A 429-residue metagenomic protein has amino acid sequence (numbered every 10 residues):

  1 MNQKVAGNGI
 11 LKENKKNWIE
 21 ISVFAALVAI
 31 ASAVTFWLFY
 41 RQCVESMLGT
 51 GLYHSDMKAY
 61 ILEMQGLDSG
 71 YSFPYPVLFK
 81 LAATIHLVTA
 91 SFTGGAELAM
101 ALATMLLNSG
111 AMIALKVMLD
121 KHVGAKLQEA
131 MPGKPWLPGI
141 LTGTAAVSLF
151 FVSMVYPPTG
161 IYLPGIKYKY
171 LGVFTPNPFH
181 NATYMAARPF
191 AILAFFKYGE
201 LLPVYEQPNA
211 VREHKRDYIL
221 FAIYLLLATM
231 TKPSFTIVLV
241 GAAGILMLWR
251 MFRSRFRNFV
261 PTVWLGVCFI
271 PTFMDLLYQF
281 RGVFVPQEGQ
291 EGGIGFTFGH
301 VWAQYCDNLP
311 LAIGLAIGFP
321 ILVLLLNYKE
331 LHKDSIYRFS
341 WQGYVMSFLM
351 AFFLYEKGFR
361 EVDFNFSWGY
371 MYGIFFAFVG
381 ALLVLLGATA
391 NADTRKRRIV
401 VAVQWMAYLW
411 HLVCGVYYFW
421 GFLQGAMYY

Functional and structural regions predicted by a protein language model:
M1-R41, K126-T144: Start-transfer (signal-anchor) and selected internal transmembrane alpha helices of multi-pass inner/ER membrane
F24-S72, L87, F359-R360, G425-Y429: Extracytoplasmic loop-helix module adjacent to an early transmembrane segment
A59-L102: Short hydrophobic/aromatic helix or loop-helix immediately within or flanking a transmembrane segment in polytopic
L102-P132, V147, L193: Transmembrane-helix motifs of polytopic, lipid-linked glycan transferases
L137-L202, N308-A312, F364-I374: Membrane-interface micro-motifs in multi-pass membrane enzymes
D217-P233, L239: Membrane-interface alpha helices of multi-pass inner-membrane proteins
L239-F269: Perimembrane helix-loop-helix junctions
F269-L276, R281-Y429: Transmembrane helical bundles and short interhelical boundary loops of multi-pass, membrane-embedded
